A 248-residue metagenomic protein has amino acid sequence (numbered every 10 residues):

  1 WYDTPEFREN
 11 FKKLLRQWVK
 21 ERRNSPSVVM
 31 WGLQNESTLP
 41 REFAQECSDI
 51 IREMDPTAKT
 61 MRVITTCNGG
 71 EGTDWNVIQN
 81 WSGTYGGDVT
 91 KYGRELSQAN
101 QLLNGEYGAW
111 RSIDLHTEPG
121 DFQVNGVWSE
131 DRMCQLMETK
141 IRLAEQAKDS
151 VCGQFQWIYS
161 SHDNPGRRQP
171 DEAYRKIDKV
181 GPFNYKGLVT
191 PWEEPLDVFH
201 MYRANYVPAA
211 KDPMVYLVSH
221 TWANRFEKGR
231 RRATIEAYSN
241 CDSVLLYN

Functional and structural regions predicted by a protein language model:
W1-V198, Y202, D212-I235: Substrate-binding/catalytic cleft of secreted carbohydrate-active enzymes, primarily glycoside hydrolases
V207-M214, L245: Proline-centered turn/helix-capping motifs that create local helix->coil transitions or kinks
A233-N248: Beta-strand-rich binding/interaction modules
